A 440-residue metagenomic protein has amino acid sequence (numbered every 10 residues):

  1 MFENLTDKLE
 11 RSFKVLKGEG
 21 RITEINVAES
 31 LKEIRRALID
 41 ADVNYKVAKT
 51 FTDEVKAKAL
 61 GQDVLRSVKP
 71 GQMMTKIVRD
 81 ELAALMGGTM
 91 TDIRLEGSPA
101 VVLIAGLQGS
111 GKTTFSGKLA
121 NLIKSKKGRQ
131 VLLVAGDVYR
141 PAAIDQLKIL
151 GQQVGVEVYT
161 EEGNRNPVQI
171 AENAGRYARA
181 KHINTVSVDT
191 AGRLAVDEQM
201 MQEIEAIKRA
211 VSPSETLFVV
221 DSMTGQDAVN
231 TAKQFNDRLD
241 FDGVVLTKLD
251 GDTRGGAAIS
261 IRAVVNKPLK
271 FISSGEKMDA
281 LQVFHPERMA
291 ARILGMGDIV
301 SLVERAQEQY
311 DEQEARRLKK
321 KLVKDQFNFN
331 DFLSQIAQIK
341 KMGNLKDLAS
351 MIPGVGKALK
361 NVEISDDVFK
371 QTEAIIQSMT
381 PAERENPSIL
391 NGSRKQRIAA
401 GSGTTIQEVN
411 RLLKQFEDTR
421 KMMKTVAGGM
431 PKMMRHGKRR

Functional and structural regions predicted by a protein language model:
M1, V15-G18, S30, A37 (+15 more regions): Residue-level recognition of specific faces of alpha-helices
F2-E19, R288-R440: Long amphipathic alpha-helical segments used for membrane anchoring, targeting, substrate engagement, or oligomerization
K8-G136, A143-V188: Primarily NTPase-proximal linker/entry elements flanking Walker-type ATP/GTP-binding cores
L16, D42, V78, L107 (+9 more regions): Residue-level signature of catalytic and energy-coupling elements of molecular machines, predominantly ATP/GTP-dependent
E19, N26, R66, D92-E96 (+15 more regions): Replace "in large, NTP-powered and nucleic-acid-processing enzymes" with "in large, NTP-powered factors and other
D40, A57-L60, A83, G87 (+7 more regions): Generic secondary-structure signature for well-ordered alpha-helical cores
S110, V138-P141, R165-P167, G192-V196 (+2 more regions): Short, small-residue-enriched loops and turns at beta-alpha junctions that line or gate enzyme active sites
A171-E172, R179, I183, A195 (+2 more regions): Conserved phosphate-handling catalytic cores of large alpha/beta enzymes
